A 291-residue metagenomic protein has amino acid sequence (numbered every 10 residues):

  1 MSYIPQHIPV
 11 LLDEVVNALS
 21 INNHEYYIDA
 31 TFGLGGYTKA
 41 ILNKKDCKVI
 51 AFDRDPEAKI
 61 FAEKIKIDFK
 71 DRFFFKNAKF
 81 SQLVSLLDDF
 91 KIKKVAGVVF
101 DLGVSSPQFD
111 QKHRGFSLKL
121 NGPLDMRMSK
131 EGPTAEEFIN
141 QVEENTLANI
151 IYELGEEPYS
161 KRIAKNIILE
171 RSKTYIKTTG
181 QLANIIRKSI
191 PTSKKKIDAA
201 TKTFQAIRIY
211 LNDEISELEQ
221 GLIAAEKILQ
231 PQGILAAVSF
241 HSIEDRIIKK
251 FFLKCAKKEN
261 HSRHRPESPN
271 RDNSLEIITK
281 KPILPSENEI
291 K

Functional and structural regions predicted by a protein language model:
M1-K291: S-adenosyl-L-methionine-dependent methyltransferase catalytic core, i.e., the SAM/SAH-binding region
